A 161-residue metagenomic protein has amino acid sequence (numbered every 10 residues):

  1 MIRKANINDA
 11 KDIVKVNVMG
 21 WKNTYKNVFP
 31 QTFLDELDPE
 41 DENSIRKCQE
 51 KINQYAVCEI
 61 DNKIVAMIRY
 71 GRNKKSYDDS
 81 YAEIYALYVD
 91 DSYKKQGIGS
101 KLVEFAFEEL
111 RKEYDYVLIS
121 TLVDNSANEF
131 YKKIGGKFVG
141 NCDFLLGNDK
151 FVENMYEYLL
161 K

Functional and structural regions predicted by a protein language model:
K4-A10, K15-V28, T32-D91, V103-F105 (+2 more regions): Acetyl-CoA-dependent GNAT
Y93-Q96: Glycine-rich phosphate-binding loop
S100, D124-G140: Conserved active-site alpha-helix within GNAT-family acetyltransferase domains
L110-L122: Conserved GNAT acetyl-CoA-binding A-motif
D143-D149: Short proline/glycine-enriched turn/loop segments at secondary-structure junctions
K150-K161: Terminal substrate-recognition subdomain of acyl/acetyltransferases
